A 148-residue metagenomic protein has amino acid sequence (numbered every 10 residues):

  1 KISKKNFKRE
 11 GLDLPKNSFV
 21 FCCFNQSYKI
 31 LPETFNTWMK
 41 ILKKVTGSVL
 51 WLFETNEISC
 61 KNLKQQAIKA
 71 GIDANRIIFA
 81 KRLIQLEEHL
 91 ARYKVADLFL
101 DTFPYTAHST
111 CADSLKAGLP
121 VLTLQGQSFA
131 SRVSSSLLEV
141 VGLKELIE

Functional and structural regions predicted by a protein language model:
K1-I84, E88, R92-K94: Conserved catalytic-core segment of nucleotide-activated headgroup transferases in glycan assembly
L98, T102-E148: Catalytic binding pocket for nucleotide-activated donors in carbohydrate/polymer assembly enzymes
